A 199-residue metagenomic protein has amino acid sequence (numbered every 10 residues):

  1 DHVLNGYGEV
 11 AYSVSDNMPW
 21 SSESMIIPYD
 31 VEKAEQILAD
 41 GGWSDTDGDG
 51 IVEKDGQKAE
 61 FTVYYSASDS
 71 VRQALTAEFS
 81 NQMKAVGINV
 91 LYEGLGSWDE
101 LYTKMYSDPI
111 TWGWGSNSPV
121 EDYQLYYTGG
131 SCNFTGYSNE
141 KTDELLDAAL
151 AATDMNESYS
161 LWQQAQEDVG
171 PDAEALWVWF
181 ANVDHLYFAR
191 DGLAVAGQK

Functional and structural regions predicted by a protein language model:
D1-K33, V71-S80, E100-K199: Detector for C-terminal structural segments
S44-S116, M155: Ligand/substrate-recognition segments at binding pockets and active sites
